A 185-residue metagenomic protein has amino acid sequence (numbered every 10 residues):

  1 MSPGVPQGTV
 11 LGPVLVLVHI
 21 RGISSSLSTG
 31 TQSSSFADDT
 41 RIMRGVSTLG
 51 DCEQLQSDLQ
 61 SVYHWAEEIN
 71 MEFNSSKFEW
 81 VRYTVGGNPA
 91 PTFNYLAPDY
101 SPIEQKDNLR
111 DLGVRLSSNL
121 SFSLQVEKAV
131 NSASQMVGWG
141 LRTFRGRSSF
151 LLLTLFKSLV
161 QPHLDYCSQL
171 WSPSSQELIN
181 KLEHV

Functional and structural regions predicted by a protein language model:
M1-L15, M43-T48, N119, F144-S148: Short, conserved non-catalytic motifs in the polymerase core
P3-G4, S28, T40-E67, S121 (+1 more regions): Catalytic palm subdomain of template-directed nucleic-acid polymerases, centered on the conserved carboxylate motif
G8, I23, S33, D38-T40 (+7 more regions): Mobile genetic element proteins and their domesticated derivatives, centered on retroelements and DNA transposons
P13-M43: Active-site palm subdomain of RNA-directed nucleic acid polymerases
S33, C52-L55, L59, F73 (+4 more regions): Hydrophobic packing residues in well-ordered alpha-helices of helical domains and bundles
S57, E72-N108: Short, conserved micro-motifs composed of acidic
S76, Y166-E177: Charged boundary/loop elements
Y100-L170: Basic, alpha-helical interaction scaffolds
